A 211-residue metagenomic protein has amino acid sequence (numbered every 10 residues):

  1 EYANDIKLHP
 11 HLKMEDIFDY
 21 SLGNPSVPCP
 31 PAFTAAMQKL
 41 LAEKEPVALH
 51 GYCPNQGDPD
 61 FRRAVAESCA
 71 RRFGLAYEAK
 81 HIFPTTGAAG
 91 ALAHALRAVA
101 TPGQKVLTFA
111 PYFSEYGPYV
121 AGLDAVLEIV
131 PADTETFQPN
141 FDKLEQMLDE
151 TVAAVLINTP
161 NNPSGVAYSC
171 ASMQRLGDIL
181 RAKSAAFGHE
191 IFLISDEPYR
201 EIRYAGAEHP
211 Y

Functional and structural regions predicted by a protein language model:
E1-G87, H94: N-terminal small-domain helix-loop-helix segment of the aminotransferase-like
G23-P25, A89, T159-P163: Short glycine-rich anion-binding loops that position phosphate/pyrophosphate groups of nucleotides and phosphorylated
Y77-I82, G103-K105, T151, H189-E190: Short acidic capping loops at alpha-helix termini that bridge into adjacent secondary structure
A88-A93, Y112-Y116: Conserved coil-to-alpha-helix start sites within the AMP-binding
A98-V120: Conserved PLP-anchoring active-site segment centered on the Schiff-base-forming lysine
A110, I129-T134: Short beta->alpha connector loops at strand-helix junctions that form conserved, small/polar/Pro-enriched
A121-E128: A short helix-loop-beta submotif of the ANL/AMP-binding
T134-E208: Active-site phosphate-binding strand-loop segment of PLP-dependent enzymes
